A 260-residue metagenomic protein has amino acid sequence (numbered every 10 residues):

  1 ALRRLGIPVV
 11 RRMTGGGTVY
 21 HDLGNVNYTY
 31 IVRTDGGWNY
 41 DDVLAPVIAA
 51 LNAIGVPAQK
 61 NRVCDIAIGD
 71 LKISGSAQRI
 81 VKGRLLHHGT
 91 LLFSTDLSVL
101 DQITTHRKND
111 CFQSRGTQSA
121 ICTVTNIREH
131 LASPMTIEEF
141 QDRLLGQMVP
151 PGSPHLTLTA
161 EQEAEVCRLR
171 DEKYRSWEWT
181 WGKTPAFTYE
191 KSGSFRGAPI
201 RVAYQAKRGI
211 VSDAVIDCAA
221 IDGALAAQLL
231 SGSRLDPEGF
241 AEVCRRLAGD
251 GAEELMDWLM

Functional and structural regions predicted by a protein language model:
A1-W38: N-terminal lobe of the biotin/lipoate ligase/transferase fold
L5-G15, D42-V47, L51-I54, I73-G75: Short acidic (Asp/Glu) patches
M13-N27, V63-I68, K72, A77-L86: FAD-binding core of FAD-dependent oxidoreductases, characterized by glycine-rich FAD pyrophosphate-binding loops
L23-C64: Contiguous, small/hydrophobic- and glycine-enriched helical/loop subdomains that border and often "cap" functional
V47, I54-V56, S74, K82-T184 (+1 more regions): Long, positively charged amphipathic alpha-helical accessory segments at protein N-termini or as interdomain linkers
D70-L71, K82-L86, T95-V99, G197-P199 (+1 more regions): Coil-to-beta-strand transition motifs
A77-Q78, T90-L91, G193, I200-C218: Short beta-strand elements
E172-K207: C-terminal accessory domains and tails appended to enzymatic cores
